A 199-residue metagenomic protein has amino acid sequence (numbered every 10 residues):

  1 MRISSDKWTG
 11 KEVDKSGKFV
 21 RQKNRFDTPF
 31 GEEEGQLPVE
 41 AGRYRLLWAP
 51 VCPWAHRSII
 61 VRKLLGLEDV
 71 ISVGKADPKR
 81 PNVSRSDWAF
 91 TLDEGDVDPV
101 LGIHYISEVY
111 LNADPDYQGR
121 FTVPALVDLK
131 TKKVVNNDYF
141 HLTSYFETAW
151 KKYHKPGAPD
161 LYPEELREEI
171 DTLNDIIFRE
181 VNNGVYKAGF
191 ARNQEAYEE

Functional and structural regions predicted by a protein language model:
M1-E198: GST-like domain detector, emphasizing the conserved glutathione-binding G-site in the N-terminal thioredoxin-like
